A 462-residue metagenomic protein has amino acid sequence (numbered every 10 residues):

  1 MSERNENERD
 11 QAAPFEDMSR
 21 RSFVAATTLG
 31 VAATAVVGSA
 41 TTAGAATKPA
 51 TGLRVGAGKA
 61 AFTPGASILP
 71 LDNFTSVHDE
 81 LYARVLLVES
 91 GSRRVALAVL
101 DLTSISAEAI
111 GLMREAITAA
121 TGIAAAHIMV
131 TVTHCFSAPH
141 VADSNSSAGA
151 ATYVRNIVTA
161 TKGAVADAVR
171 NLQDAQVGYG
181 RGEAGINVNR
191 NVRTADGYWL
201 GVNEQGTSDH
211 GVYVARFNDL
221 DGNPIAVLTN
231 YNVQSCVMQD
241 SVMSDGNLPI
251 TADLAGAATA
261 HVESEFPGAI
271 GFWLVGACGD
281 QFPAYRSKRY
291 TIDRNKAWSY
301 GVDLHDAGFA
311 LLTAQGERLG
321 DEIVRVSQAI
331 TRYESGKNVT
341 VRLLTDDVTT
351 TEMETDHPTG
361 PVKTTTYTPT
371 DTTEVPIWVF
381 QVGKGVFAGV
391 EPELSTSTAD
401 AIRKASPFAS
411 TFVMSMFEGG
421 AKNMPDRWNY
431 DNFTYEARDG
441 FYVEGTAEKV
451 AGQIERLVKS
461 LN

Functional and structural regions predicted by a protein language model:
M1, M18-R21, G38, A405 (+1 more regions): Intrinsically disordered, low-complexity segments enriched in Ser/Pro/Gly/Ala and basic residues
M1-M18, A33-A35: N-terminal secretory signal peptides
N7, A12, F23-V24, L87: Sequence-pattern detector for short linear motifs and compositional/periodic biases rather than a specific fold
D10, V24, V31-A32, P249: N-terminal functional modules and adjacent low-complexity/disordered segments of proteins
E16-A25, A32-P49: N-terminal twin-arginine translocation
S19, T27-T28, T121, T133: Ser/Thr-centric signal marking residues that sit in or immediately flank functional binding/regulatory motifs
K48-T131, C135-A314, R318-G320, S327-N462: Conserved beta-alpha junction segments in alpha/beta enzyme cores
